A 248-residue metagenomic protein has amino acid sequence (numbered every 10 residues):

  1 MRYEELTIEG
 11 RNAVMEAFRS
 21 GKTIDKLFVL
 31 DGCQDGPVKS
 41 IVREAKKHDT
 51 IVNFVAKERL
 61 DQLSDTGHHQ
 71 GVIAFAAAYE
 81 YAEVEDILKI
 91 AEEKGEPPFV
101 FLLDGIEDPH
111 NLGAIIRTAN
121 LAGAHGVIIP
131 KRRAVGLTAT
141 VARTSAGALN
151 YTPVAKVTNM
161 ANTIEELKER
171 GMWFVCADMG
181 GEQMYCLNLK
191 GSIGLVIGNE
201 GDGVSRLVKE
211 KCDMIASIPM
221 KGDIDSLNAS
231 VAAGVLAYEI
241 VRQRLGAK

Functional and structural regions predicted by a protein language model:
M1-I90: N-terminal positively charged helical leader segments and presequences
M15, L121, R143-A148, R206-K248: Structured adenosyl-cofactor binding patch, chiefly the S-adenosyl-L-methionine
E16-T23, K89-E182: RNA substrate-binding interface of SAM-dependent RNA methyltransferases
P37, A134-T140, D202-K211: Short, glycine/polar-rich helix-capping loops at beta-to-alpha or helix-loop-helix junctions that flank or form
K46, I164-K168, V241: Surface-exposed amphipathic alpha-helices with a cationic face
A56, A77, D104, P130-K131 (+5 more regions): Short beta->alpha connector loops at strand-helix junctions that form conserved, small/polar/Pro-enriched
V175-N228: Active-site/ligand-binding-proximal alpha/beta "capping" segment
